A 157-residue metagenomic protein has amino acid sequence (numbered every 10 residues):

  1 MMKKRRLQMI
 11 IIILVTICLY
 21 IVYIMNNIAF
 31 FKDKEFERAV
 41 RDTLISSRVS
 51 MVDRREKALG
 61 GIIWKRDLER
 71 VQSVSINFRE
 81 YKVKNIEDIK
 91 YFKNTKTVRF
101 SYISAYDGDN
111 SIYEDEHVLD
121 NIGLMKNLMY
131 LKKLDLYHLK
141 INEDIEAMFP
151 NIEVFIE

Functional and structural regions predicted by a protein language model:
K3-E114, N121-E157: N-terminal capping/linker segments that flank leucine-rich repeat
